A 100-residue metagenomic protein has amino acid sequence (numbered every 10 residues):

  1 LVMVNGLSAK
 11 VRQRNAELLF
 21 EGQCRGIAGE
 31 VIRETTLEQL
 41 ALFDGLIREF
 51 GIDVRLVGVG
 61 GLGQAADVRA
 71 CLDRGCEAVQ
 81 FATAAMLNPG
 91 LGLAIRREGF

Functional and structural regions predicted by a protein language model:
L1-I52, A94: Glycine/Thr-rich beta-alpha phosphate-binding loop at enzyme active sites
V2-K10, G61-L62, A66-I95: Glycine-rich phosphate-binding active-site loops on the catalytic face of alpha/beta enzymes
A28-I32, V57-G61, A84: Glycine- and other small-residue-rich loops at beta-strand/loop junctions that grip anionic moieties
F43, R55-G58, Q64: Active-site clefts of carbohydrate-active enzymes
F50-R55, C76-E77: Short, well-ordered coil/turn segments that N-cap beta-strands
R96-F100: Conserved catalytic cores of soluble enzyme domains, especially glycine-rich substrate-binding beta-alpha loops
